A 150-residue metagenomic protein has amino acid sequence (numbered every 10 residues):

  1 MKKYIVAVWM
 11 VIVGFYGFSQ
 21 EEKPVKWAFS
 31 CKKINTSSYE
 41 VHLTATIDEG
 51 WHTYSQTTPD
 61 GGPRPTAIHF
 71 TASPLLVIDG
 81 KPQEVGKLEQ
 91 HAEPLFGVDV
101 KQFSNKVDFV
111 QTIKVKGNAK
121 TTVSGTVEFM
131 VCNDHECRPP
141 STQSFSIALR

Functional and structural regions predicted by a protein language model:
M1-E22: Bacterial Sec-dependent N-terminal signal peptides
F18-R150: Extracellular/lumen-exposed scaffold segments
